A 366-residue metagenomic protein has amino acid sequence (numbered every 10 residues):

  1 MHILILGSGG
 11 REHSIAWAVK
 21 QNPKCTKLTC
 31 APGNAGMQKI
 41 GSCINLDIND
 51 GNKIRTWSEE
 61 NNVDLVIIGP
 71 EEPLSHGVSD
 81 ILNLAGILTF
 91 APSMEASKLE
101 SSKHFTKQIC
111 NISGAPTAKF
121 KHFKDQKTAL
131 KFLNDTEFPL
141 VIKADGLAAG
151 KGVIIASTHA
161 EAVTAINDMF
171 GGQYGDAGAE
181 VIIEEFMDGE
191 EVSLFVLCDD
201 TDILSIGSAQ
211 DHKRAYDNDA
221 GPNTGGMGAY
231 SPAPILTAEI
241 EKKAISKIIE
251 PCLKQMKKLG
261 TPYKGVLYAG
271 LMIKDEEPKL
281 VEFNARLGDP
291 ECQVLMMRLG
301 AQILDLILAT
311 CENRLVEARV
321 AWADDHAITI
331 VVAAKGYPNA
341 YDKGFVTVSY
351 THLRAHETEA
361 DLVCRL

Functional and structural regions predicted by a protein language model:
M1-E95: ATP-binding N-terminal substructure of ATP-dependent carboxylate-amine bond-forming enzymes
I5, L99-E180, Q210, P234-P251: Active-site nucleotide/adenylate-binding loops and adjacent lid/helix of ATP-dependent enzymes
Q38-G41, K98-H104, Y216-D217: Short, charged, surface-exposed secondary-structure boundary motifs
V66, T351-T358: Conserved small/polar residues in nucleotide/adenosyl-binding loops
A156-Q293: Internal nucleotide-binding/catalytic subdomain
I245-L267, N284-L353: Active-site "cap" helix and flanking loop/linker of ATP-utilizing ligase/carboxylase catalytic domains
L362-L366: Hydrophobic alpha-helical segments, chiefly the membrane-spanning helices and signal/signal-anchor peptides
